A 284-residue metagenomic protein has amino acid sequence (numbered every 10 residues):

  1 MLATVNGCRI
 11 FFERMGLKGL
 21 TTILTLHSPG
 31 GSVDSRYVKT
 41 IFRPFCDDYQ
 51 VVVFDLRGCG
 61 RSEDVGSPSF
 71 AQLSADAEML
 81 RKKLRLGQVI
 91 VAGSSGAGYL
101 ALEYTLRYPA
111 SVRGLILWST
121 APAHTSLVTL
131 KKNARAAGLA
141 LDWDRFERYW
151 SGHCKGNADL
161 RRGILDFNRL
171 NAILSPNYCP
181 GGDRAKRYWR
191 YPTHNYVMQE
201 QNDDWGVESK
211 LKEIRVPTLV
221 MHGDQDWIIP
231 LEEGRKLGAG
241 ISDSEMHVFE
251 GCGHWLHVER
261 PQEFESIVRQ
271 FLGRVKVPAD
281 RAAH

Functional and structural regions predicted by a protein language model:
N6-E63: Conserved HGGG/HGGXW glycine-rich cap/lid loop of the alpha/beta-hydrolase fold
R43, V52-A92, S266: Active-site loop/oxyanion-hole signature of alpha/beta-hydrolase fold enzymes
G87-T129: Conserved hydrolase catalytic core segment
R113-G152: Flexible "cap/lid" loop of the alpha/beta hydrolase fold
R148-V216: Alpha/beta-hydrolase
I214, V220-H222, D226: Short beta-strand/loop motif that positions the catalytic acidic residue of the alpha/beta-hydrolase fold
W227-E233: Conserved alpha/beta-hydrolase "acid-adjacent" motif
F249-E265: Catalytic histidine-centered segment of alpha/beta-hydrolase-like enzymes
